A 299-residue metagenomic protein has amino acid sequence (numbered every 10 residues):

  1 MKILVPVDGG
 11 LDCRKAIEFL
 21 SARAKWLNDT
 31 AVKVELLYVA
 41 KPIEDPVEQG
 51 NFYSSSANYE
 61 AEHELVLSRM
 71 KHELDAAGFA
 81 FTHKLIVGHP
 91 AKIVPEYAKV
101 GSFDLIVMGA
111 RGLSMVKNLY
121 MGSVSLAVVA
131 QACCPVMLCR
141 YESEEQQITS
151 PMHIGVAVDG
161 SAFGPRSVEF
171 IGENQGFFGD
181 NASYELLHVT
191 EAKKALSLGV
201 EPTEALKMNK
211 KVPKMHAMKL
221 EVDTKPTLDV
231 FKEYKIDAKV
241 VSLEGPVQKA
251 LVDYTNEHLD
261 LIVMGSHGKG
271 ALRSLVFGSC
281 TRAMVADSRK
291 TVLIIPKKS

Functional and structural regions predicted by a protein language model:
M1-Y53, M152-K207, D229-I236: Small/aliphatic-rich secondary-structure junction motif
P6, K84, G109, A157 (+1 more regions): Active-site-adjacent beta-strand anchor residues
W26, V94-Q146, D253-S299: Gly/Ser-rich helix-loop-strand patches that form or flank binding pockets for ribonucleotide-derived cofactors
E35-L37, T82-I86, M137, E185-L187 (+2 more regions): General small-molecule cofactor/ligand-binding pocket signal
Y53-L65, L206-V222: A short acidic, glycine-rich active-site loop that binds or catalyzes chemistry on phosphate/adenosine moieties
S54, H72-I106, D229-I262, S299: Structural beta-alpha unit
Y59-A77, D223, V230: N-terminal Rossmann-like dinucleotide/flavin-binding domain of flavoprotein oxidoreductases that bind FAD/FMN
